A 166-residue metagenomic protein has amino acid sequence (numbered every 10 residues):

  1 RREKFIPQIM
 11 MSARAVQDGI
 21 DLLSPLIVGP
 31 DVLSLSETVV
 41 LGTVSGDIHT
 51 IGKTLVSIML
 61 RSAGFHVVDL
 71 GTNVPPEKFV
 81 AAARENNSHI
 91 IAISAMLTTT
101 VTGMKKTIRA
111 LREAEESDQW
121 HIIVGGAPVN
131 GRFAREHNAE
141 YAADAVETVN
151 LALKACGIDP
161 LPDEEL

Functional and structural regions predicted by a protein language model:
R1-I90, A95-L166: Domain-level signal for soluble alpha/beta catalytic cores
